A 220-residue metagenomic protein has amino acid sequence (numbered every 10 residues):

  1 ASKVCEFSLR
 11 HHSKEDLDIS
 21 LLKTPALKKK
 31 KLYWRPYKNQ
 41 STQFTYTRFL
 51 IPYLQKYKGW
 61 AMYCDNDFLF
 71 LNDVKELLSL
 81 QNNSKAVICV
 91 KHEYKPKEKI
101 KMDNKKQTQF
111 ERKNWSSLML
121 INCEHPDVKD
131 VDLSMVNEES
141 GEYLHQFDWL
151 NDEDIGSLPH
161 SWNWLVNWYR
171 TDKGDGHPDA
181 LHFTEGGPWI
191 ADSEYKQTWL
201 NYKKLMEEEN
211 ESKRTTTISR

Functional and structural regions predicted by a protein language model:
A1-T47, L54-Y57, Q197-R220: N-terminal anchoring/stem segment of glycosyltransferases
E6-F7, R48-F49, D103-N104, L165-N167: Short alpha-helical segments and helix-capping/turn motifs at coil-helix boundaries
S13-E15, L21-T24, L118-R220: A glycosyltransferase accessory/donor-loop signature
D16-L17, A61-C64, L69-F70, D127-V131: Short secondary-structure capping/junction motifs at helix and strand boundaries
K28-W34, E98-K101, V166-T171: Short, solvent-exposed polar/charged micro-motifs at secondary-structure junctions
Y33-N39, K101-K106, K173-G176: Short, surface-exposed amphipathic charged segments that create phosphate/polyanion-binding patches used for binding
T47-P96, L120: GT-A fold catalytic core of metal-dependent nucleotide-sugar glycosyltransferases, centered on the diacidic
L80-L144: Conserved catalytic core of nucleotide-sugar-dependent glycosyltransferases
